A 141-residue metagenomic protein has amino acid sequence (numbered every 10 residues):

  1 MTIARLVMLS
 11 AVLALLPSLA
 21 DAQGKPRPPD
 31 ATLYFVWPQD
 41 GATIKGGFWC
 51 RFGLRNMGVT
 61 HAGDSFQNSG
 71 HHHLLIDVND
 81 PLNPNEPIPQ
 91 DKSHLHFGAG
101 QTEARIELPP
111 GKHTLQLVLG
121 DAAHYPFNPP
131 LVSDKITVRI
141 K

Functional and structural regions predicted by a protein language model:
L15-L19: N-terminal signal peptide c-region/cleavage motif recognized by signal peptidases
Q23-K45: Short, compositionally biased P/S/T/A/G/V-rich stretches that sit at domain boundaries
A42-M57: Contiguous beta-strand segments within globular domains
G53-D64, Y125: Short amphipathic, basic-aromatic surface patches that mediate peripheral association with negatively charged
D64-H72, V132: Short coil-to-beta strand junction motifs in C2/discoidin
P81-N83, G120-N128: Short acidic/polar inter-strand loop motif in beta-rich domains
I88-D121: Short, solvent-exposed, Trp/other aromatic-anchored flexible loops in extracytoplasmic proteins
N128-K141: Short beta-strand elements
